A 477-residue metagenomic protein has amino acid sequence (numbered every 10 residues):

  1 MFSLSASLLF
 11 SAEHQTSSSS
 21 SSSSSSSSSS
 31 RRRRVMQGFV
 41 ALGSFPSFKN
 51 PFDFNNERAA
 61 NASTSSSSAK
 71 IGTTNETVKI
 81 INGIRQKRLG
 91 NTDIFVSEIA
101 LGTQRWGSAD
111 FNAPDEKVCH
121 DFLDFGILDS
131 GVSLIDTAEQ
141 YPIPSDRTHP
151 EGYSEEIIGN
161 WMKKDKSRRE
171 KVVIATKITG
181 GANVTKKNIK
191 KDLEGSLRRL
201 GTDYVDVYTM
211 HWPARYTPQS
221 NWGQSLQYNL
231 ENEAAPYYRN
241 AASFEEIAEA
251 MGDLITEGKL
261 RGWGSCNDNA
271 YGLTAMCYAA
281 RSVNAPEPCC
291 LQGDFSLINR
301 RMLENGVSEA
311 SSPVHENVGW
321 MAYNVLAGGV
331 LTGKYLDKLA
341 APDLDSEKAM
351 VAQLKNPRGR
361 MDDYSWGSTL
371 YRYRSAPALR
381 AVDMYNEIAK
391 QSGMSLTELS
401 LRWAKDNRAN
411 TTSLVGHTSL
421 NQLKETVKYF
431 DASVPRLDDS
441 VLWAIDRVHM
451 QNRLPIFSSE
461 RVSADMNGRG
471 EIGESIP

Functional and structural regions predicted by a protein language model:
M1-S20: N-terminal chloroplast transit peptides
S18-S28: Long, low-complexity Q/N-rich tracts
R34-V173, K190, D203, A250 (+1 more regions): N-terminal binding-site loop/beta-alpha segment at the start of enzyme catalytic domains that lines or forms
E76-T77, G83, P213-H449, R453 (+1 more regions): Beta/alpha (TIM)-barrel catalytic core signal, keyed to glycine-rich beta->alpha loops juxtaposed to Asp/Glu that bind
L89, L101, I135, I158 (+9 more regions): Conserved, mostly hydrophobic/aromatic
R105-K117, I178-N188, A235-A241: Active-site mouth loops of central-metabolism enzymes
A109-A113, A138-S154, G181-K186, R215-T217 (+2 more regions): Acidic-and-aromatic substrate-binding clefts and catalytic sites of carbohydrate-active enzymes
N188-Y208, L254-E257: CE4/NodB-like, metal-dependent polysaccharide N-deacetylase domain that modifies extracellular/periplasmic N-acetylated
